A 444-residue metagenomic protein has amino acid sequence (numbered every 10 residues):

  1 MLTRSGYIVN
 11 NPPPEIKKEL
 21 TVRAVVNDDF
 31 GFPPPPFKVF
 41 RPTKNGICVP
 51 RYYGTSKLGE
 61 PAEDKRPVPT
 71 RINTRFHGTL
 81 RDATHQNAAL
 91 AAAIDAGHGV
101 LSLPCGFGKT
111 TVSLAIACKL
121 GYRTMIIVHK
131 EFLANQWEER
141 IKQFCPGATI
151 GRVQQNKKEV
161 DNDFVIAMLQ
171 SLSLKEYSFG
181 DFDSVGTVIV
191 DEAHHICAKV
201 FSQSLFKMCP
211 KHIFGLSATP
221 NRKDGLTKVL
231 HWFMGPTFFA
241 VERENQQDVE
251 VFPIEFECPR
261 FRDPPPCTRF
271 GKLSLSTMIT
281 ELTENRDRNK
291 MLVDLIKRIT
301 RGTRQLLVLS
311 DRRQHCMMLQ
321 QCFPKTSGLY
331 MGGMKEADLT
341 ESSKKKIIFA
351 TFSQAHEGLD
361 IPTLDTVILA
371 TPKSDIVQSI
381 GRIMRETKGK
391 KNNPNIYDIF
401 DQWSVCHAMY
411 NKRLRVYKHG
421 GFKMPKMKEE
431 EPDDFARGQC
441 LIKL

Functional and structural regions predicted by a protein language model:
P36-V39, A62-S102: Conserved pre-motif I regulatory segment
A96-L120, M125: Walker A/P-loop
I116-A117, T268-D311, M317-Q321: Conserved interdomain hinge at the start of the Helicase C-terminal
N135, A148-D161, Y177, L307 (+2 more regions): Conserved helicase ATPase core of P-loop NTP-dependent helicases/translocases
Q154-T187, A198-Q203: Conserved helix/coil segment N-terminal to the catalytic DExD/H
G186, H194-E255, Y417: Post-DEXD/H (motif II) to motif III coupling segment of the RecA-like Helicase ATP-binding lobe
T219, G328, G332-G420: Conserved RecA-like P-loop NTPase helicase motor core
K228-P253, C258-T268, V377, R385-L444: A conserved SF2-helicase RecA2
